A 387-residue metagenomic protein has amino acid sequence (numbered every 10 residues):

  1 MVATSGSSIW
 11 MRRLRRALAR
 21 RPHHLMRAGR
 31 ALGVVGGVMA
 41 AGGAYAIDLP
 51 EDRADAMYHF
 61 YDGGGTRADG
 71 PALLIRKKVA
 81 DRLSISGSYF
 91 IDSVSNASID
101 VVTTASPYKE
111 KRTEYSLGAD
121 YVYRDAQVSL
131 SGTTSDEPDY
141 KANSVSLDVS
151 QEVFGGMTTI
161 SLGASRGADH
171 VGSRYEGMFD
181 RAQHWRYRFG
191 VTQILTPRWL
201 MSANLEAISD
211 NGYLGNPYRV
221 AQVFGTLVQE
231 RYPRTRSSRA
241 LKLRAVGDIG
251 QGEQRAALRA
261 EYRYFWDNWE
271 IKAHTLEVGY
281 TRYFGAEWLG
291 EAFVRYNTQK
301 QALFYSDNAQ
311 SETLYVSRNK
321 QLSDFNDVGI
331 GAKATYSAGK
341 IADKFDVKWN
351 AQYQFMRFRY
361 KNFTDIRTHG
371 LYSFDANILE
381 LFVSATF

Functional and structural regions predicted by a protein language model:
M1-P50, F387: Cleavable N-terminal export/targeting peptides
A44-S86, M356, N377-I378: Short glycine/proline- and aromatic-enriched beta-strand/turn motifs that initiate or cap beta-hairpins
Y45-E51, R82, F154-T158, R198 (+3 more regions): Short loop/turn motifs that connect adjacent beta-strands in outer-membrane beta-barrel proteins
D52-A56, I85-G87, V128-L130, T158-L162 (+7 more regions): Transmembrane beta-strands of outer-membrane beta-barrel proteins
Y58-D62, I91-S95, Y123-D125, T134-P138 (+9 more regions): Transmembrane beta-strands of outer-membrane beta-barrel pores
R67-P71, K111-Y115, V122, K141-V145 (+5 more regions): Residues that define the transmembrane beta-barrel architecture of outer-membrane proteins
L73-K77, L117-Y121, L147-Q151, F189-Q193 (+5 more regions): Residues on the lipid-exposed face of transmembrane beta-strands in outer-membrane beta-barrel proteins
D100, T104-A105, I208, L214-V246 (+3 more regions): Outer membrane beta-barrel transmembrane domains
